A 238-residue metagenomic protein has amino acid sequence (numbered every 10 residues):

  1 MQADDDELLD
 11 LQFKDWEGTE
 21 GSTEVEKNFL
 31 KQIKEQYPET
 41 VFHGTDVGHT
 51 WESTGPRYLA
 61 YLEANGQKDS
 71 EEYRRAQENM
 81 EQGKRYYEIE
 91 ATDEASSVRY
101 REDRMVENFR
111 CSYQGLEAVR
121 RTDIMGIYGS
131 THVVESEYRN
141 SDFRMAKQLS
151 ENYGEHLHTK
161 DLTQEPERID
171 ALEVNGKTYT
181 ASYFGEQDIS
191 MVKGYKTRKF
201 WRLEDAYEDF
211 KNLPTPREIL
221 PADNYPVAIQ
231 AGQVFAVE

Functional and structural regions predicted by a protein language model:
M1-E238: Compositional signal for N-terminal targeting/processing segments
